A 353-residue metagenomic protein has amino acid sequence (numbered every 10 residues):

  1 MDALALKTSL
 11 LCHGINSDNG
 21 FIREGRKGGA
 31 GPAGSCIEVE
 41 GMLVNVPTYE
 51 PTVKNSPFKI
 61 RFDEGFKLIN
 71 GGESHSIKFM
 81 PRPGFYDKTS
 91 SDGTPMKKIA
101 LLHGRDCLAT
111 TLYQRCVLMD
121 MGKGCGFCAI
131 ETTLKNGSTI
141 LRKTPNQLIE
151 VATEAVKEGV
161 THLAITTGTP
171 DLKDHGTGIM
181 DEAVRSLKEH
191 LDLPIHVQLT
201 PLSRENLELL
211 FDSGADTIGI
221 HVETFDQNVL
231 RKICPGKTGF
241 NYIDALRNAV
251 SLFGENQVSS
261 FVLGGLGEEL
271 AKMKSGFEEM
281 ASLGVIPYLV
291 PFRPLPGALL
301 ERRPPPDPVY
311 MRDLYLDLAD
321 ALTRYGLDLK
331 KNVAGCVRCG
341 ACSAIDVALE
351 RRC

Functional and structural regions predicted by a protein language model:
M1-N70, L252, K274-C353: Auxiliary Fe-S-binding modules of radical SAM enzymes
G29, I60, A100-L102, K157 (+1 more regions): A generic structural signal for short, solvent-exposed coil/turn residues that cap or connect secondary-structure
G31-I37, E73-I77, S91, F127-E131 (+5 more regions): Generic detector of short, locally flexible boundary/turn motifs and exposed helical patches
N45-G126, I130-I140, K330-C353: N-terminal [4Fe-4S]-dependent radical SAM core
C107-L108, H162-L163, P287: Hydrophobic beta-strand segments of well-ordered beta-sheets in folded domains
L118-M121, S138-P145, K173-T177, T200: Short capping loops/turns at secondary-structure boundaries
T132-L163: Conserved alpha-helical substructure of the radical SAM core
I149, T153-K157, T166-P306, Y310 (+1 more regions): Conserved AdoMet/S-adenosylmethionine-binding subsite of the radical SAM
